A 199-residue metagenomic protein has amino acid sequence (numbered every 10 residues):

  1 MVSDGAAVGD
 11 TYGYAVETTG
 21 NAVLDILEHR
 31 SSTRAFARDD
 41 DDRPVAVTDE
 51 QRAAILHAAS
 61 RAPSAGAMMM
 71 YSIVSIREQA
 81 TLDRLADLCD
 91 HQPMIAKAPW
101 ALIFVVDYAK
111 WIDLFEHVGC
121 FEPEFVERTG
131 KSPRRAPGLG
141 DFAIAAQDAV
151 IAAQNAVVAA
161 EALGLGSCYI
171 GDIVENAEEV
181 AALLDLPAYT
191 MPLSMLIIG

Functional and structural regions predicted by a protein language model:
M1-D113: N-terminal amphipathic, basic helical "cap/leader" segment at the start of enzyme domains
R30, I55-R61, L102, P133-L183: Small-aliphatic-rich amphipathic alpha-helix that forms the alpha element of a beta-alpha
A65-M68, M94-A96, E161-A162, L184-Y189: Solvent-exposed alpha-helices and their adjacent loops that cap or buttress functional pockets in soluble metabolic
I76, I170-D172, I198: Short His-Asn-centered micro-motif
C89, E116-C120, G171-I173: "Short basic amphipathic alpha-helical interaction patches in structured regions
I95-I151: A glycine-rich, hydrophobic loop/mini-helix early in the fold
E178-G199: Active-site/pore-lining binding-face segments in mid-to-C-terminal subdomains
